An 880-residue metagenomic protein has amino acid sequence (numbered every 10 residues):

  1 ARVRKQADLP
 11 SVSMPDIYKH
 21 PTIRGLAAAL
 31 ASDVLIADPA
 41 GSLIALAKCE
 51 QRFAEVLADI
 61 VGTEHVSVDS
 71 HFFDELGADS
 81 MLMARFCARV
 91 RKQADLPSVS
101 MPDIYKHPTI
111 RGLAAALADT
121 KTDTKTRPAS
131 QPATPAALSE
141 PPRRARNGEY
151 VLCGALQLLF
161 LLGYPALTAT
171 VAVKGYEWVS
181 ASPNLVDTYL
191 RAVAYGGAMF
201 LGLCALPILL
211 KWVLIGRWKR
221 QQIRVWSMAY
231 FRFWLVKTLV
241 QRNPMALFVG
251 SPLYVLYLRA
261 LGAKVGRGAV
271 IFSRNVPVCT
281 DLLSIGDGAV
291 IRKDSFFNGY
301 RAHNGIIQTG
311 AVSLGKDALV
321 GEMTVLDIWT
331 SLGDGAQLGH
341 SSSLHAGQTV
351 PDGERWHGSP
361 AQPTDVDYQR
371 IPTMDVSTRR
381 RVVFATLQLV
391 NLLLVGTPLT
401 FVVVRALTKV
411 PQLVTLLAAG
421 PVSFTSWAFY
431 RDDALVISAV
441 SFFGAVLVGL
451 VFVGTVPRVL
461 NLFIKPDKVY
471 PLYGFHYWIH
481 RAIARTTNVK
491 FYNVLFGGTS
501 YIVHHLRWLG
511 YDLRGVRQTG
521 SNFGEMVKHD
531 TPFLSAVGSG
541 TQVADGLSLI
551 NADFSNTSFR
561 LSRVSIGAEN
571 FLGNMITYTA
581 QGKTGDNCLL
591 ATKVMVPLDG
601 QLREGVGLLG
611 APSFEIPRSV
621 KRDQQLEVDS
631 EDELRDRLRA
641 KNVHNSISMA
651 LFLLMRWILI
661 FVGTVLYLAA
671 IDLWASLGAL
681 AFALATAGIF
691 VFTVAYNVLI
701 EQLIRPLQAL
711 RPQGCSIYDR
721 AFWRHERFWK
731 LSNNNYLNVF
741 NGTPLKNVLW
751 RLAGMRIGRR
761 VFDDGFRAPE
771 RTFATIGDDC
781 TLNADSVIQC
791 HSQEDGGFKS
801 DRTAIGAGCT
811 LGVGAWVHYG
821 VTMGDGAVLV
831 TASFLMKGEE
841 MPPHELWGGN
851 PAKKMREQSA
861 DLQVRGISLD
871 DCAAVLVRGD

Functional and structural regions predicted by a protein language model:
A1-H20, E64-V66, D74, S80-P108: Phosphopantetheinylated carrier protein domains
D8, D16, G25, D33 (+4 more regions): Polar/charged low-complexity regions in secreted precursors and cytosolic/nuclear IDRs
A40, A45-V66, L82-R89: Thiotemplate assembly-line natural product biosynthesis machinery
A133-A263, P351-Y511, R603-G754, P843-D880: Terminal amphipathic alpha-helical/low-complexity segments used for targeting or macromolecular assembly
P207, S284, V290-T397, P532-M655 (+1 more regions): Glycine-rich hexapeptide-repeat left-handed beta-helix
V270, V276-V278, L282-S284, G288-V290 (+11 more regions): Soluble catalytic regions of membrane-associated enzymes that act on cell-envelope and secretory-pathway components
